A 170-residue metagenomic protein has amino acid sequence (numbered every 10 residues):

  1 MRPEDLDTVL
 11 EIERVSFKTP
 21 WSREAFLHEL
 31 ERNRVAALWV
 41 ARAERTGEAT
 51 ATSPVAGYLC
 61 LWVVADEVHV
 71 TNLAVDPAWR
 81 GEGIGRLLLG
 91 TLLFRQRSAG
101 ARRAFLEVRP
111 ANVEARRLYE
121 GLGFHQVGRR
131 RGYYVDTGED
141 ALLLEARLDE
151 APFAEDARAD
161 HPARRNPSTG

Functional and structural regions predicted by a protein language model:
P3-R80, R86-A99, R147-A151, A157-G170: Acetyl-CoA-dependent GNAT
T8, R117-L118: Well-formed, non-transmembrane alpha-helical positions, independent of function
D66, R80, L106-A115, Y133-G138: Conserved beta-strand-loop-alpha-helix junction that forms the acyl-donor binding cleft
N72-A74, F105-E107, L143-E145: Short aromatic/hydrophobic contact patches that present stacked aromatics for nucleic-acid/ligand binding
F94, R116-R117: Alpha-helical segments flanking ligand/cofactor-binding loops in enzyme cores
Q96-E107, R130: Conserved GNAT acetyl-CoA-binding A-motif
E107, E120, H125-L142: Conserved catalytic-core motifs of GNAT/GCN5-like acyltransferases
